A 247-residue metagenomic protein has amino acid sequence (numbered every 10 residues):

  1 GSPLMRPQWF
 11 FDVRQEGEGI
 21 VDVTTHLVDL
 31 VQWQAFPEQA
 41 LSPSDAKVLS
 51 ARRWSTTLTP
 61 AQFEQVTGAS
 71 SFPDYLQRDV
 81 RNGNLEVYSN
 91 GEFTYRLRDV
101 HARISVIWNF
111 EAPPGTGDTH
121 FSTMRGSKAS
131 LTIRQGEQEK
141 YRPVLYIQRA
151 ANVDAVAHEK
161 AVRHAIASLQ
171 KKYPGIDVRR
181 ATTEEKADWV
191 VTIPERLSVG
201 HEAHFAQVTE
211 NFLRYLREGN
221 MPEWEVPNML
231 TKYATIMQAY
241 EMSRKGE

Functional and structural regions predicted by a protein language model:
G1-N84, F212, G246: Predominantly a Rossmann-like dinucleotide-binding segment in NAD(P)-dependent oxidoreductases
Q15-S44, Y88-Y95, D99-R103, F110-E247: C-terminal helical cap and adjacent loop that interface with cofactors, partners, or active-site loops
Q77-D79, V106-F110: Glycine-rich, charged/polar anion/phosphate-binding loops that engage phosphate groups from diverse ligands
